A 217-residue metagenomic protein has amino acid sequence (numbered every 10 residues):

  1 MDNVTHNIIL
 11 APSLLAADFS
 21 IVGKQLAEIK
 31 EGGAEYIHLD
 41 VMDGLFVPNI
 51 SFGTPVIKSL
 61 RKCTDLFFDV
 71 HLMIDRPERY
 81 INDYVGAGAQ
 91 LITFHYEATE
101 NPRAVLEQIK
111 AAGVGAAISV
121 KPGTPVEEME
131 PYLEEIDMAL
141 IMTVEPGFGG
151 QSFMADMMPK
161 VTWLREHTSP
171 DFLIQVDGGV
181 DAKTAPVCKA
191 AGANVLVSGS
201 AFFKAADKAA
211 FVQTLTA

Functional and structural regions predicted by a protein language model:
M1-T93, E97-N101, Q108, G115-A116 (+6 more regions): Conserved N-terminal beta1-alpha1 strand-loop-helix module at the mouth
S119-G123: Short gly/ser/thr-rich secondary-structure transition/capping motifs
T124, E145, L164-E166, K189: ABC family nucleotide-binding domain
V176-G179, V197-A201: Glycine-rich beta-strand-to-loop/alpha-helix junction loops that act as flexible
G179-A191: Acidic, divalent-metal-coordinating active-site segment for phosphoryl/phosphodiester hydrolysis, typified by short
V187, L196, F203-A205: Catalytic cores of soluble, metal-dependent hydrolases
